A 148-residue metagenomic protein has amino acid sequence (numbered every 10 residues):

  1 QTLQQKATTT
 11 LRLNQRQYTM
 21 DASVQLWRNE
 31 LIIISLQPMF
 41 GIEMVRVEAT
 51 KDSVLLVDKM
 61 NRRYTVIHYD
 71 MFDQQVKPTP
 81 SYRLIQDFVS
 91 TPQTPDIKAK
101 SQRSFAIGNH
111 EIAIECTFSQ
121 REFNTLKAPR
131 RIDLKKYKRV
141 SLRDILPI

Functional and structural regions predicted by a protein language model:
Q1-D52: Start-of-domain marker
T8-T10, L55, S104-A106: Residue-level detector of beta-strand face positions
L13, I42-E43, R62-T65, P95-D96 (+1 more regions): Short, surface-exposed beta-strand/loop "edge" segments at domain boundaries and coil↔beta transitions
A22-R28, D52-L55, Q75-V76, I85 (+2 more regions): Short, low-complexity, polar/charged sequence segments that are solvent-exposed and flexible
L31-Y82: An acidic-aromatic
P78, L84-T91: Terminal interaction module
P95-I148: Non-transmembrane domains of secretory- and envelope-associated proteins
